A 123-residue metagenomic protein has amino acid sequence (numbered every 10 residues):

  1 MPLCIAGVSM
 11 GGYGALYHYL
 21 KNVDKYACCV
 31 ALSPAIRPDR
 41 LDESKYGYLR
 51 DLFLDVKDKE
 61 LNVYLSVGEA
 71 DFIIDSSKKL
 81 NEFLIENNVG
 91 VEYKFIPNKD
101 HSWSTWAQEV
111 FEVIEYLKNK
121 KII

Functional and structural regions predicted by a protein language model:
M1-I123: Non-catalytic cap/lid and distal C-terminal segments of serine-dependent acyl enzymes
